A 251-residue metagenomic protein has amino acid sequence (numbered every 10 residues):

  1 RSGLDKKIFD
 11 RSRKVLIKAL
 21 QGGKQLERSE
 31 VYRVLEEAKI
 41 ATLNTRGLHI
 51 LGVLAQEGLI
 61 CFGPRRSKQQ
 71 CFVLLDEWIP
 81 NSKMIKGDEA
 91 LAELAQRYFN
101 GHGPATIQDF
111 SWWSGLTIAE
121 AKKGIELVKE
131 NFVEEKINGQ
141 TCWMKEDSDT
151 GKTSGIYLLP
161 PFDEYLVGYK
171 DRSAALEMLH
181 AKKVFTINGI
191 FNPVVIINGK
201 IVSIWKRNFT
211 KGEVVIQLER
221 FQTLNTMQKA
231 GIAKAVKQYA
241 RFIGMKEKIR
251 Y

Functional and structural regions predicted by a protein language model:
R1-L166, K170-S173, E177-Y251: Long, low-complexity intrinsically disordered regions
